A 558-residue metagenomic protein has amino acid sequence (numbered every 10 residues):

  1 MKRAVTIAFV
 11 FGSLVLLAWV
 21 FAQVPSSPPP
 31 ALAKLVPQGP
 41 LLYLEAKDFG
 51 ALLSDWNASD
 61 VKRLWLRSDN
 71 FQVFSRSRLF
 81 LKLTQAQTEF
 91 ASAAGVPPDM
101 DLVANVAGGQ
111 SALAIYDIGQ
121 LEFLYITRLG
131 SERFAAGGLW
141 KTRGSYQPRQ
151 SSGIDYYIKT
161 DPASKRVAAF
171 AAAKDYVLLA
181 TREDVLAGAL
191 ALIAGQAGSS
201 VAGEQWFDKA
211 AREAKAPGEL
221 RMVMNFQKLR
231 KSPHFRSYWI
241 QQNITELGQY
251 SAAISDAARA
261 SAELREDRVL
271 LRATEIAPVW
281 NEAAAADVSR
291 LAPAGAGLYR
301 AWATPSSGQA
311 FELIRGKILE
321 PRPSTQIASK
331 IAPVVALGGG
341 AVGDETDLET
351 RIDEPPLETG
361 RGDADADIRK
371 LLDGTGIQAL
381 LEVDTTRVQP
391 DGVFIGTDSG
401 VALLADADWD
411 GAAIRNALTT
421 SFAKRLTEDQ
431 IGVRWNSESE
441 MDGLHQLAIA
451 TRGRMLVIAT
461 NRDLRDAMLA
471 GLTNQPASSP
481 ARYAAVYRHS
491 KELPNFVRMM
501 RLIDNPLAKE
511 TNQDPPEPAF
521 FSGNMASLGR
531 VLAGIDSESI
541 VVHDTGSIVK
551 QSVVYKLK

Functional and structural regions predicted by a protein language model:
K2-I158, P162-A163, W206-I254, R259 (+6 more regions): Structural boundary/hinge residues at secondary-structure and domain interfaces
K34, S145-Q150, A168-A171, A260-E263 (+3 more regions): Short, exposed beta-strand/loop patches in secreted or surface proteins that constitute
L44, E122-T127, V177-L179, R300 (+2 more regions): Short, structured motif recognition centered on aromatic/hydrophobic residues
K47-F49, R128-E132, K174-Y176, R182-D184 (+6 more regions): Solvent-exposed coil/turn segments that connect beta secondary-structure elements in extracytoplasmic/periplasmic
F123, D155, Y176-L178, V269-L271 (+4 more regions): Hydrophobic residues embedded in beta-strands of well-ordered beta-sheets
D161, K165-F235, M441-M525: A conserved glycine-rich beta-strand in the N-terminal activation segment of trypsin-fold
N416-S437, E517, F521, G529: Beta-propeller and related beta-repeat scaffolds in trafficking/envelope systems
M500-K558: Hydrophilic extracytoplasmic domains
